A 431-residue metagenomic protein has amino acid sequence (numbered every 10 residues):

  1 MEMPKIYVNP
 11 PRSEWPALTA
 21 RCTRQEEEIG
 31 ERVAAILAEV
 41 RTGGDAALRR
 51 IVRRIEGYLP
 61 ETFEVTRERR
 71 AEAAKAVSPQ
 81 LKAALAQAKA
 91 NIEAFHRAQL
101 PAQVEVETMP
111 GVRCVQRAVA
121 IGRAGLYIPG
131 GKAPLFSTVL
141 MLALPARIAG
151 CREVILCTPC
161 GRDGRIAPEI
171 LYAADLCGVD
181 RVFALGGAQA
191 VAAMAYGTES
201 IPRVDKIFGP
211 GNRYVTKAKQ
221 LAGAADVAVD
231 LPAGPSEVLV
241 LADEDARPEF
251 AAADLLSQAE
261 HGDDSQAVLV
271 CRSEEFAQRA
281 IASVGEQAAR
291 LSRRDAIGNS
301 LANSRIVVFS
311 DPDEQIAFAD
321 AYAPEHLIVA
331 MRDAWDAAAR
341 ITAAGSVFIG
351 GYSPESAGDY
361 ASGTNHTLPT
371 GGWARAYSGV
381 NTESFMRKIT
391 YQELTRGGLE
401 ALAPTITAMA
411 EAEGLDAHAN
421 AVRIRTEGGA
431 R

Functional and structural regions predicted by a protein language model:
M1-G122: N-terminal Rossmann-like NAD(P)+-binding subdomain of aldehyde/semialdehyde dehydrogenases
E2-P10, R181-G186, I306-D311: Short acidic-hydrophobic, aromatic-tinged amphipathic segments that line or gate anion-handling sites
P101-T108, V204, A228, S265-V270 (+4 more regions): Flexible, glycine/charged-enriched surface loops at secondary-structure junctions
V106-Y172: Conserved small-residue-rich beta-alpha loop and adjacent elements that most often cradle the phosphate/pyrophosphate
L176-Q266: Conserved NAD(P)+-binding/catalytic subdomain of aldehyde/semialdehyde dehydrogenases
S257, H261, L269-A344: A glycine- and small/hydrophobic-rich beta-loop-beta segment that serves as a flexible "lid/hinge" or phosphate-binding
P312, D320-R431: C-terminal core of ALDH-fold dehydrogenases
